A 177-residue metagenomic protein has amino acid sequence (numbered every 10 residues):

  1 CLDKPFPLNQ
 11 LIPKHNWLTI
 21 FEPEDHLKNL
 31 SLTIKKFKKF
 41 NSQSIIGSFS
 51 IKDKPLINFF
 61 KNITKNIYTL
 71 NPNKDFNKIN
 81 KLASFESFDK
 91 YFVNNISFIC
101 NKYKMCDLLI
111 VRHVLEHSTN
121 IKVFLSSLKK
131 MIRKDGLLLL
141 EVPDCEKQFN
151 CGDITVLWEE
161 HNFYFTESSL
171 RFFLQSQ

Functional and structural regions predicted by a protein language model:
L2-I79, W158: Extended interfacial segments that mediate partner engagement and assembly in macromolecular machines
Q43, M105-D107, D135: Local beta-strand N-terminus motif with an aromatic residue
N80-I99: Conserved SAM-binding strand-loop segment of SAM-dependent methyltransferases
I110: A conserved beta-strand element that flanks and buttresses the S-adenosyl-L-methionine
V114: Hydrophobic adenine-recognition pocket in adenosine-nucleotide-binding enzymes
K122-L139: A short glycine-rich, Lys/Arg-flanked "PGG" loop and its adjoining helix->strand segment in the class I
L140-F163, E167-S169: Short, glycine-/aromatic-enriched active-site segment of Class I SAM-dependent methyltransferases
E167-Q177: A SAM-dependent methyltransferase catalytic signature shared across enzymes that methylate proteins
